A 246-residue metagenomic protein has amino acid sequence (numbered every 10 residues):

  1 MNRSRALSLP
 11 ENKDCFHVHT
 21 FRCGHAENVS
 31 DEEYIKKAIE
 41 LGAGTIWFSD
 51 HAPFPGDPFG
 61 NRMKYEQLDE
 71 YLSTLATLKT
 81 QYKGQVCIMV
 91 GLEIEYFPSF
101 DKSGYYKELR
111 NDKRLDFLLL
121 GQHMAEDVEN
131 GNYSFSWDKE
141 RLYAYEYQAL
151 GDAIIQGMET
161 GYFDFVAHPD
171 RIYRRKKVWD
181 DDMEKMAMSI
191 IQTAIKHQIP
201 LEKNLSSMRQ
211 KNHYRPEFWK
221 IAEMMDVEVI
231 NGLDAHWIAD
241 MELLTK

Functional and structural regions predicted by a protein language model:
M1-P98, Y173-D181, K185, S189-I190 (+4 more regions): An N-terminally biased module of ancient metal coordination in phosphate/nucleic-acid-related enzymes
A6-S8, M158-E159, E223-D226: Short hydrophobic "helix-edge" motifs at membrane interfaces and signal-peptide entry regions
K37-A38, G157, A194, A222: Generic structural signal for hydrophobic
I46-F48, L118, V166, L201: Hydrophobic residues within beta-strands of alpha/beta enzymes
G60-K196: Extended substrate/RNA-proximal surfaces in nucleic-acid metabolism proteins
Q192-L201, N212-R215: Active-site acidic/histidine proton-transfer and metal-coordination neighborhood in alpha/beta enzyme cores
N204-Q210: Short, glycine/charged-rich beta-strand-loop motifs at protein surfaces that mediate ligand recognition and catalysis
K211-R215, K220-K246: Long, positively charged, glycine-interspersed low-complexity recognition regions
